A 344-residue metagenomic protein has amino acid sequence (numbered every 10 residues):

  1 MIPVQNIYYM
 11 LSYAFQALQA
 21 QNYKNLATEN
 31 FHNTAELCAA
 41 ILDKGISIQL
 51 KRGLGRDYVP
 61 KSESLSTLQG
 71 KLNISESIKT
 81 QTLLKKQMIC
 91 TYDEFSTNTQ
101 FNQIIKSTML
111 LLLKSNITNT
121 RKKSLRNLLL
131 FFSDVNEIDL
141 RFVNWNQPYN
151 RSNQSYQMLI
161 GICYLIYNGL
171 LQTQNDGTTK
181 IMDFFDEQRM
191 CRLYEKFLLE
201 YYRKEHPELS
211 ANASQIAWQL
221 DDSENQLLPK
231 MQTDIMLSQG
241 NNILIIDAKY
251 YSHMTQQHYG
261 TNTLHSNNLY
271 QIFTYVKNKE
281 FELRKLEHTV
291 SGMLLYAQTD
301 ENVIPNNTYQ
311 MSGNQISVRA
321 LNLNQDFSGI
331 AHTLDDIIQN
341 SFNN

Functional and structural regions predicted by a protein language model:
M1-T179: Terminal, charged accessory segments of proteins
N144, M182-D183, G260: Short amphipathic alpha-helical segments at helix-loop
Y149-N153, T179-L198: A short, highly charged nucleic-acid-interacting micro-segment common to nuclease and nuclease-linked defense proteins
E187-N344: Catalytic core segments in nucleotide and nucleic-acid processing enzymes
